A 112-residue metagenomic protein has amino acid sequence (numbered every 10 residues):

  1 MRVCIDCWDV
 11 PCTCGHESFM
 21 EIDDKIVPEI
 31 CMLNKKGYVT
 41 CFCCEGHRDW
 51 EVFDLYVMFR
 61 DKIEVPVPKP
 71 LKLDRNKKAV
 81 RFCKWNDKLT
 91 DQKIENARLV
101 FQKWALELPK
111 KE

Functional and structural regions predicted by a protein language model:
M1-V3: Basic Lys/Arg-rich amphipathic helical interaction modules
I5, T40-C43, L73-R75: Generic structural motif
I5-H16: Cysteine-rich micro-motifs
G15, K62, P68-K72, A105: Short, flexible coil/linker elements and helix-boundary hinge sites characteristic of intrinsically disordered
E17-E21: Surface-exposed beta-loop interaction hotspot
D23-P68: Amphipathic, interaction-prone secondary-structure segments
K72-E112: Active-site or metal-binding loop neighborhoods of secreted/extracellular toxin and effector enzymes
